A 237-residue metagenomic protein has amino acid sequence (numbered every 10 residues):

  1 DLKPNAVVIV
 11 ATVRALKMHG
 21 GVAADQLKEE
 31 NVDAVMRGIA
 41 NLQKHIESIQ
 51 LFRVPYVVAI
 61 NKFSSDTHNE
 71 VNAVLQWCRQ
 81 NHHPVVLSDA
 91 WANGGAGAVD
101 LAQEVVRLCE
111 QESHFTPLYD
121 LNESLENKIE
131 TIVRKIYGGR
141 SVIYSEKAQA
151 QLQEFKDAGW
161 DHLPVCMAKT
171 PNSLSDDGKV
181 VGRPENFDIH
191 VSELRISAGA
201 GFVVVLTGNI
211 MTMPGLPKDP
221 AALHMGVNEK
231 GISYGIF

Functional and structural regions predicted by a protein language model:
D1-V13, K17-V58, K62-E70, W77-F237: P-loop NTP-binding site
